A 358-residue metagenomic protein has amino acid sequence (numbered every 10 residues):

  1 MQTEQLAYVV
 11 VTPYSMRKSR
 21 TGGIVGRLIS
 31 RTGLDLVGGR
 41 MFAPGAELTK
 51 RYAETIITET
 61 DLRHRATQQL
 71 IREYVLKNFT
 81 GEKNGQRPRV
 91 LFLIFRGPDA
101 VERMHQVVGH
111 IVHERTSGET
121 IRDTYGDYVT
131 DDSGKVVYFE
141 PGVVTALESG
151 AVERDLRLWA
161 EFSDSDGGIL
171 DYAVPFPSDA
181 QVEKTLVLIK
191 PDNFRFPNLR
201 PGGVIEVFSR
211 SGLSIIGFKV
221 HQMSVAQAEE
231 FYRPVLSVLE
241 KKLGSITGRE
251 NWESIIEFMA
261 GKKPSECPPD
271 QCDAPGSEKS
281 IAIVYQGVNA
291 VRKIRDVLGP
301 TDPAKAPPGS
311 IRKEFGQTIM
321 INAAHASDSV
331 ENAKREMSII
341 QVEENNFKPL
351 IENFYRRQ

Functional and structural regions predicted by a protein language model:
M1-Q358: Non-catalytic terminal and connector segments of soluble metabolic enzymes
